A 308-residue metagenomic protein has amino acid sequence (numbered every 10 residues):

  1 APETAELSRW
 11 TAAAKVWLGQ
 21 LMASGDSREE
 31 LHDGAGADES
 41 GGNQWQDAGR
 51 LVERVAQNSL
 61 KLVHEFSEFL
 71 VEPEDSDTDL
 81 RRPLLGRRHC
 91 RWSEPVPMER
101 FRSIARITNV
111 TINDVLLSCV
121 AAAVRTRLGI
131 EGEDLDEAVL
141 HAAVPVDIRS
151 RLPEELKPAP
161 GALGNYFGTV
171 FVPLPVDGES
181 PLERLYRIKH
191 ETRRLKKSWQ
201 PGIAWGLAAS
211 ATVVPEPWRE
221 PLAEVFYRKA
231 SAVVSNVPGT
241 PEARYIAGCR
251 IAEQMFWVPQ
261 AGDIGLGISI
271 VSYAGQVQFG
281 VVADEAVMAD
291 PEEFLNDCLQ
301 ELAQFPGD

Functional and structural regions predicted by a protein language model:
A1-I264, I270-L299, A303-D308: Soluble acyl-CoA-dependent acyltransferase catalytic core bearing the H(X)4D motif
